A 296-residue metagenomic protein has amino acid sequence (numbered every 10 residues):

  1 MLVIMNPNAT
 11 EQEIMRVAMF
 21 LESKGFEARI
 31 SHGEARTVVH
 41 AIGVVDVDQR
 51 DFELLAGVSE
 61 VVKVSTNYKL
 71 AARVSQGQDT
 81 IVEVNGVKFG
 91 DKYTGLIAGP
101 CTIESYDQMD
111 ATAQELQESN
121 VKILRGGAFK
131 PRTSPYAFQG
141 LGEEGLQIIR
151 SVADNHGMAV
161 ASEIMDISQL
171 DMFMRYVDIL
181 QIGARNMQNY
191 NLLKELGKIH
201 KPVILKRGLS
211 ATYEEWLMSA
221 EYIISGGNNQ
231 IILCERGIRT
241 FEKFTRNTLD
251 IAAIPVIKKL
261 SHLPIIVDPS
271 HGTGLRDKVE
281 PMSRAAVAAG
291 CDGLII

Functional and structural regions predicted by a protein language model:
M1-L96: Non-catalytic terminal accessory/regulatory regions of metabolic enzymes
N6, L141, M158-S168, D178-N189 (+3 more regions): Catalytic beta/alpha-barrel core
E83-C101, K130-P135, K258-V267: N-terminal small/glycine-rich loop or linker at the start of catalytic domains across soluble metabolic enzymes
V84, I199-I295: Catalytic alpha/beta core domains of metabolic enzymes, predominantly
T94-A111, S134-G140, A159-E163, A184 (+2 more regions): Active-site mouth loops of central-metabolism enzymes
T94-P100, K122-G126, V160-S162, L180-I182 (+4 more regions): Hydrophobic faces of well-ordered beta-strands that scaffold small-molecule active sites in alpha/beta enzyme cores
R125-E143: Glycine-rich, proline-tolerant flexible connector loops at the mouths of alpha/beta enzymes
F138-S162, L196-P202, I251-I265: Alpha-helix-loop-beta-strand connector modules within alpha/beta enzyme cores
